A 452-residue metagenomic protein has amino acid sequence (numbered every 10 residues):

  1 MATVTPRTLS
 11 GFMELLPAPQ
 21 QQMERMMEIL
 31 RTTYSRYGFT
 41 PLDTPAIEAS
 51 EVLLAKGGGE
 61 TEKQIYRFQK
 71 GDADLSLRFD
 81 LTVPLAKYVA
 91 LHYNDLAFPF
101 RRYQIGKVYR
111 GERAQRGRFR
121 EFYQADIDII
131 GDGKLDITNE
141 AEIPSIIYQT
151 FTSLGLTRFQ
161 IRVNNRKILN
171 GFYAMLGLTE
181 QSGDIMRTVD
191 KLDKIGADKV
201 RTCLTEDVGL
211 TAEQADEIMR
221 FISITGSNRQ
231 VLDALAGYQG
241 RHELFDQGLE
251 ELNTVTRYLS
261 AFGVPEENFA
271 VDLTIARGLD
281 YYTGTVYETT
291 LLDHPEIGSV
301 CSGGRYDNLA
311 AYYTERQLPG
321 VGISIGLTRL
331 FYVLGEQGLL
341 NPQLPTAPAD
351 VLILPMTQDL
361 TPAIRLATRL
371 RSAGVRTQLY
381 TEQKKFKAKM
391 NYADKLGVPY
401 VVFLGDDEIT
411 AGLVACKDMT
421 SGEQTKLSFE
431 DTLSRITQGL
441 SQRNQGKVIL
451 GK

Functional and structural regions predicted by a protein language model:
M1-Q20, Q69, T179-S182: Auxiliary tRNA-acceptor-end handling modules of aminoacyl-tRNA synthetases
P19-Y37, E48-E51, D72, P84-N94 (+3 more regions): Positively charged, Gly/Ser-enriched RNA/tRNA-binding surfaces
L42, A46-S76: Polyanion/phosphate-binding surface patch
T61-D72, L178-V200, L291-D293: Acidic, His- and aromatic-enriched active-site or binding-groove loops in soluble protein domains that engage sugars
A97: Phosphate/dinucleotide-binding and metal-coordinating scaffold of catalytic cores in nucleotide-dependent enzymes
I161-F172: Glycine-rich, mobile lid/loop segments that gate access to catalytic sites or pores
